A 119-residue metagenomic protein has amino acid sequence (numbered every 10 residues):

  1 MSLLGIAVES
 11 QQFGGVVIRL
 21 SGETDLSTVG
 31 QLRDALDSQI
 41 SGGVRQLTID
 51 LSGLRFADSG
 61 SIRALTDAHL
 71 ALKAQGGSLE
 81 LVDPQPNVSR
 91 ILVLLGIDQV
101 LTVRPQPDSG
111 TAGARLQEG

Functional and structural regions predicted by a protein language model:
M1-F56, D67-G119: STAS-like cytosolic regulatory interaction modules
